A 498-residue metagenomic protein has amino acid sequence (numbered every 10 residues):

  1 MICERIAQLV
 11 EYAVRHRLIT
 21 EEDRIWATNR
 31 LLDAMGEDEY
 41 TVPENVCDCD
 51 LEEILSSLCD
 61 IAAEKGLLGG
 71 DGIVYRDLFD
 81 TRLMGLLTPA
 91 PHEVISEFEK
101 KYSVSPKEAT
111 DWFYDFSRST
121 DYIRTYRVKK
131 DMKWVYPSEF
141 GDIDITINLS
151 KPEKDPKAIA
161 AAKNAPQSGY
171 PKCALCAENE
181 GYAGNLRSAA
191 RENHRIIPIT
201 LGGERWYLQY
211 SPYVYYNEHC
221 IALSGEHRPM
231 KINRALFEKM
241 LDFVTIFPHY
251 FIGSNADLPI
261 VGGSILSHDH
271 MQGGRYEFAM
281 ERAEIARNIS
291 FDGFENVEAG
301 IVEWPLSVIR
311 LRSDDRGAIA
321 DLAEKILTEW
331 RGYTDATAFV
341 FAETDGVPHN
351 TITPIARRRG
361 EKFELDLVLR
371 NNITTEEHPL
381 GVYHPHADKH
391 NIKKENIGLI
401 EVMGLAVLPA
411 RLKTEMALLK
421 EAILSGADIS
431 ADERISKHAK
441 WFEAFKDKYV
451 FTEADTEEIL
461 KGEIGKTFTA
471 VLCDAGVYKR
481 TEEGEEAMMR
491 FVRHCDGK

Functional and structural regions predicted by a protein language model:
M1-A222, E226-P229, P305, I319-A323 (+2 more regions): Active-site microenvironments that recognize anionic phosphate/pyrophosphate groups
N193-R195, H227-I252: Helical scaffold of the NTase/Pol beta-like nucleotidyltransferase catalytic core
W206-S211, L236-V244, S290-V297: Structured alpha-helical segments in the cores of large, soluble enzyme domains
L208, I252, D269-M271: Hydrophobic faces of well-ordered beta-strands that scaffold small-molecule active sites in alpha/beta enzyme cores
N217-H219, S224, G262-F278, V368: Histidine-centered divalent-metal-coordination microenvironment in nucleic-acid enzymes
V244-S264, G273-T334: Catalytic or ion-translocation cores adjacent to nucleophile or general acid/base/metal-coordination motifs in diverse
P259-S267, D345-T351: Beta-rich nucleic-acid/ligand-interaction surfaces
